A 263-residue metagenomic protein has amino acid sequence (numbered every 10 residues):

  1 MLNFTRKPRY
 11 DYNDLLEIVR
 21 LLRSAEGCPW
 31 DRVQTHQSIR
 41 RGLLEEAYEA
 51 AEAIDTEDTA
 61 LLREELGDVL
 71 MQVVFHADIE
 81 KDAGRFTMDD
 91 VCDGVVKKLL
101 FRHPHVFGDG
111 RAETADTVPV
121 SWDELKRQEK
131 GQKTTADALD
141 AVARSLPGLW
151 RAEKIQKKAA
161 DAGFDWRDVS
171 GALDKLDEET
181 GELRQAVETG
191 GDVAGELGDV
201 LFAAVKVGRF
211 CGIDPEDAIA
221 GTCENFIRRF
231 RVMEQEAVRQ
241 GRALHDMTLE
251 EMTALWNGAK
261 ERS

Functional and structural regions predicted by a protein language model:
M1-E65, M71-L197, L201-S263: Flexible "arm" and connector segments at domain edges
